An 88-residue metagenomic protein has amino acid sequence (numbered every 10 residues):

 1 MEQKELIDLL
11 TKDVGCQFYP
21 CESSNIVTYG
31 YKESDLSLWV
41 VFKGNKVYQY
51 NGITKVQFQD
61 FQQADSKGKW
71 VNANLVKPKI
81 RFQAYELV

Functional and structural regions predicted by a protein language model:
E2-V88: Acidic/histidine-enriched, beta-strand-rich ligand/metal-binding domains
